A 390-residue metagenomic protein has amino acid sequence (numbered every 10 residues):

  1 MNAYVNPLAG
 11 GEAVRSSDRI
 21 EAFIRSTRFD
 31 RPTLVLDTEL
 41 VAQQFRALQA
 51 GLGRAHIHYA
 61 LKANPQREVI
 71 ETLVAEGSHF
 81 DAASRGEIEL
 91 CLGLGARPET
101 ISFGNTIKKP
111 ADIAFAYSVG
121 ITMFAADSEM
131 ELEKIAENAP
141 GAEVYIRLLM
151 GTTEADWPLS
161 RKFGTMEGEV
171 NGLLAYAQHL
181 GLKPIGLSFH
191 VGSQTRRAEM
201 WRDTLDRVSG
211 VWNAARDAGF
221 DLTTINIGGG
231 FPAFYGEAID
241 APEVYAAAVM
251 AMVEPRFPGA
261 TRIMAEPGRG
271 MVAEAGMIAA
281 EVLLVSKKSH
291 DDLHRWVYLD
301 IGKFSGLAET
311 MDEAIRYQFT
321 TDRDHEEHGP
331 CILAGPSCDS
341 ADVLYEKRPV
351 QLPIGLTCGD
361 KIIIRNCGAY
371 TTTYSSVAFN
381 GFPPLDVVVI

Functional and structural regions predicted by a protein language model:
M1-A142, H179, K183, D217 (+1 more regions): A charged N-terminal "starter" segment
R19-I20, A248, G259-I390: Charged (often Lys/Glu-rich) extended helix/loop segments that serve as interaction or gating elements
L40, A63-P65, G86-E87, I107-K109 (+7 more regions): Active-site-proximal loop/turn and secondary-structure-junction residues that shape catalytic pockets, frequently
V41, K62, S84, A116 (+7 more regions): Conserved, mostly hydrophobic/aromatic
I70, G93, I113-F115, I135-N138 (+6 more regions): Short acidic, glycine/serine/threonine-rich loops at helix termini
F80-D81, I101, F124, L187 (+3 more regions): Hydrophobic residues within beta-strands of alpha/beta enzymes
E143-L149: ATP-grasp fold ATP-binding core
M150-S286, L344, N380-F382: Active-site loop/helix belt of alpha/beta enzymes
